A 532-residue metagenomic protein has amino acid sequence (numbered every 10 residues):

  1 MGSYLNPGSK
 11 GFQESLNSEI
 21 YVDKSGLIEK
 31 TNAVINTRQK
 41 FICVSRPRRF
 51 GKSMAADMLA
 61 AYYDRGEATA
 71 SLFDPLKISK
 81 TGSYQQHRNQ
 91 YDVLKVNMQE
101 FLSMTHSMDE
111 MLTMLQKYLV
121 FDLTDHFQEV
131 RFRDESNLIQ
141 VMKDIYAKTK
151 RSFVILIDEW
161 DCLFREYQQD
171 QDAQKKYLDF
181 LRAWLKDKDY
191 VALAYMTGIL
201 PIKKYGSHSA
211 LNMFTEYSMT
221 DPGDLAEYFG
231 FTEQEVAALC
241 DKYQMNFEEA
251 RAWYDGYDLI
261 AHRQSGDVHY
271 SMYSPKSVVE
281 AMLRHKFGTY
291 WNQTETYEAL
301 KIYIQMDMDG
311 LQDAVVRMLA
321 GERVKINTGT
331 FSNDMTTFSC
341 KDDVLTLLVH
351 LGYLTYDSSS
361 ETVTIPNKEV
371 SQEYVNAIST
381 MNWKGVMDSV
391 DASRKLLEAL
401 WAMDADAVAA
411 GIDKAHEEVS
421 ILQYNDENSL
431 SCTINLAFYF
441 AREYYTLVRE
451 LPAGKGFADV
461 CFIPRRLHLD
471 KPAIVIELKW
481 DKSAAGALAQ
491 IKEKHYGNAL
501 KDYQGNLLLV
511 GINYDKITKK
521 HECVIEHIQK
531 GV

Functional and structural regions predicted by a protein language model:
M1-D426, A441-Y444: Phosphate-binding site recognition
D144-T149, R442-L469: Active-site metal-binding core of divalent-cation-utilizing nuclease and nuclease-like domains
V154, P472-I476, L508: Structural motif
Q174-D179, W480-G497: Mg2+/Mn2+-dependent nuclease catalytic core
I434, A458-F462, K471-W480, K494: Conserved catalytic cores of phosphodiester-cleaving nucleases, focusing on short active-site segments
F438-T446, D502-Q504: Short secondary-structure junctions
A499, G505-V532: Domain-level recognition of nuclease-like catalytic cores that cleave nucleotide substrates
